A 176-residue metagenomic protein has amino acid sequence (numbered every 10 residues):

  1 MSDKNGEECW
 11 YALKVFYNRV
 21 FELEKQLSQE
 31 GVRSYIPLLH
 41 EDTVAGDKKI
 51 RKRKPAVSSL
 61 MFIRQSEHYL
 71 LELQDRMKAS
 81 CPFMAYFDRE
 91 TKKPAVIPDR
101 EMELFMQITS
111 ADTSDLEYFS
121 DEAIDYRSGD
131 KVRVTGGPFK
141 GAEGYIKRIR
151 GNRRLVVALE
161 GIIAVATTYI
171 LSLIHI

Functional and structural regions predicted by a protein language model:
M1-F83: N-terminal intrinsically disordered, low-complexity, charge/repeat-rich segments that act as generic
L13, L155-L159: SH3/SH3-like beta-barrel fold
E90-S128: Mixed-charge, Lys/Arg-rich low-complexity intrinsically disordered regions
G141-R148: Short beta-strand-centered aromatic/proline hotspots
I149-R154: Short, conserved beta-turn/loop elements at beta-strand boundaries and strand-helix junctions
H175-I176: Conserved small/polar residues in nucleotide/adenosyl-binding loops
